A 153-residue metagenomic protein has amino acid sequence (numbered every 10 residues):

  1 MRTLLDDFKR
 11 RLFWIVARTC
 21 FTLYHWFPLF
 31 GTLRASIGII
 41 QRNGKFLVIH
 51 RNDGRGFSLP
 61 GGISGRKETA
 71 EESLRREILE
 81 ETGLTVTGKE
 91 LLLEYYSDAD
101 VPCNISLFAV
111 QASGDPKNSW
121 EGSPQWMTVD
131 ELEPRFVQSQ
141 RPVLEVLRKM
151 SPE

Functional and structural regions predicted by a protein language model:
R2-I37: Acidic, metal-coordinating catalytic segment for phosphate/diphosphate chemistry, firing primarily on the Nudix
R34-S36, G44, C103-S106, G122: Change "...and in nucleic-acid phosphodiester-cleaving endonucleases..." to "...and in nucleic-acid processing enzymes
Q41-E80: Conserved Nudix-box catalytic region and its N-terminal flanking loop in Nudix hydrolases and closely related
S58, N118-E121: Short glycine-enriched loop/turn motifs at secondary-structure junctions
T85-E94: A short coil-to-beta-strand element that immediately follows conserved catalytic motifs
Y95-N118, Q125-V129, V143-S151: Active-site-adjacent beta-strand/loop module that shapes the phosphate/pyrophosphate-binding cleft
L132-R135: A generic structural signal for short hydrophobic patches within well-formed alpha-helices
S139-Q140: Functionally critical loop-and-helix segments that line ligand-binding/catalytic clefts of soluble enzyme domains
